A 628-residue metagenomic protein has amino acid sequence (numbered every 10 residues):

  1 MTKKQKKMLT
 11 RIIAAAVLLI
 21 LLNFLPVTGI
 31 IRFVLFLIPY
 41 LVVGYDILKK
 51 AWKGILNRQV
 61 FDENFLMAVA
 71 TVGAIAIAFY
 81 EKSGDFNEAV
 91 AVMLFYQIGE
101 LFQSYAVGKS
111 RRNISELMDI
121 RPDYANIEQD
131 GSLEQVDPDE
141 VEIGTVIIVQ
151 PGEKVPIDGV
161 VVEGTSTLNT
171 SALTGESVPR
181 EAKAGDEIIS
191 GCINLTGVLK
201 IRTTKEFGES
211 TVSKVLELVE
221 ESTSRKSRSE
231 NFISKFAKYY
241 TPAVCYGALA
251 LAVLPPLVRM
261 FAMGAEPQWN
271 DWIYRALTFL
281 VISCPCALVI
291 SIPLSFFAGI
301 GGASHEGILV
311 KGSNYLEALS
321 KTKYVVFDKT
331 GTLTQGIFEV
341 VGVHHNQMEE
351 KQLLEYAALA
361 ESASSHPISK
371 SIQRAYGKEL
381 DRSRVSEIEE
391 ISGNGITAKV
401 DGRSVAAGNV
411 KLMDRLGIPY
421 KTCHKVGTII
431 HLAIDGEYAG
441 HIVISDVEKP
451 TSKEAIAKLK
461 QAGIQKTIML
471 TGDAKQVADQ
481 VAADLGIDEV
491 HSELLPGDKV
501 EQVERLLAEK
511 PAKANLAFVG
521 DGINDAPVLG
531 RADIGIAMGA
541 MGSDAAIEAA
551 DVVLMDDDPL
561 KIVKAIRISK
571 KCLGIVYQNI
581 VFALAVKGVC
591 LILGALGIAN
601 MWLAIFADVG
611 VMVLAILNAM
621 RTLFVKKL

Functional and structural regions predicted by a protein language model:
I12-A16, N231-M263, T278-F296, Y577-F606: Bilayer-spanning, highly hydrophobic alpha-helical transmembrane segments
I20-F33: Short, hydrophobic transmembrane alpha-helix segments
G29, F36-Y124, E128, E140-I147 (+6 more regions): Actuator/coupling domain of P-type ATPases
W52-D62, Y105-E116, L294-S313, T622-L628: Juxtamembrane helix-loop transition segments at the membrane interface in multi-pass membrane proteins
E63-T71, L173, Y274, C284-A360 (+1 more regions): Conserved catalytic phosphorylation-site environment of P-type ATPases
G247, E509-K513, A550, M555-L628: Membrane-embedded transport module
V340-K466, K475, D484-V503: P-type ATPase nucleotide-binding
G402, T428, I434-Q578: Conserved ATP-binding TGD loop and adjacent catalytic N/P-domain core of P-type ATPases
